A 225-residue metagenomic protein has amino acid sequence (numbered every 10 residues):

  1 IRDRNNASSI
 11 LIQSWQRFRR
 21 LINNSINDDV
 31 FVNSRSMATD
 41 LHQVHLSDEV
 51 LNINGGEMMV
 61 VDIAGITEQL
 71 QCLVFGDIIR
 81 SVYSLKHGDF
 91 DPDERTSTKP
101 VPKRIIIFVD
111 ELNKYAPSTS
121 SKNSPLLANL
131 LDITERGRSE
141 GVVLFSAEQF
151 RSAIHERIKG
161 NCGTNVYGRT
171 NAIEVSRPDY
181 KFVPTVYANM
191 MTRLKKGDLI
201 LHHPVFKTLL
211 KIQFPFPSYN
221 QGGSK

Functional and structural regions predicted by a protein language model:
I1-N129, S139, L199-V205: P-loop NTPase motor domains
N23, D40-I53, N171-I173, P184-M190 (+1 more regions): General structural signal for secondary-structure boundaries
E68, T208, Y219: Short, acidic Gly/Pro/Ser/Thr-rich loop/turn segments
F75-I79, F182-V183, P217-S218: Short, solvent-exposed amphipathic alpha-helical segments in soluble enzyme and RNA/protein-processing domains
P125-P215: Conserved ATP-driven motor cores of ASCE-family P-loop NTPases powering translocation/secretion/packaging/pilus
K211-K225: Charge-patterned, long linear interaction tracts outside catalytic cores
